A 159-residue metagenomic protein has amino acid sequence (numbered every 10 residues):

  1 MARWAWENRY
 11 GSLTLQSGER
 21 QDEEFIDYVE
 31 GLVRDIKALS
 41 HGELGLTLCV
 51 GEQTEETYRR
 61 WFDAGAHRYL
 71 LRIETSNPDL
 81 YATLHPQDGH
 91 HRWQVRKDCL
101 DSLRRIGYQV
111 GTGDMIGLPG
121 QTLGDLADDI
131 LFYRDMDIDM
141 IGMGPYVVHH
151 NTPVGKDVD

Functional and structural regions predicted by a protein language model:
M1-S12: Glycine-rich active-site/cofactor-binding loop and its immediate structural neighborhood
A2-W4, T54-G65, A127-D137: Short amphipathic alpha-helices and their capping/turn segments at secondary-structure boundaries
G11-L13, I26-M115: Radical SAM/AdoMet-radical enzyme domain recognition
S12-L15, R68, Q94-P153: Conserved C-terminal portion of the radical SAM core fold that forms the substrate/S-adenosylmethionine-binding
L13-I26, L84, V147-D157: Glycine-rich, proline-tolerant flexible connector loops at the mouths of alpha/beta enzymes
E19-Q21, V50-T54, T75-N77, I116-G120 (+1 more regions): Active-site-proximal loop/turn and secondary-structure-junction residues that shape catalytic pockets, frequently
D27-L32, L126-D129, D159: Charged helix-capping and loop-helix junction motifs
R59, A82, L123-G124, T152-V158: Short, well-ordered secondary-structure micro-motifs
